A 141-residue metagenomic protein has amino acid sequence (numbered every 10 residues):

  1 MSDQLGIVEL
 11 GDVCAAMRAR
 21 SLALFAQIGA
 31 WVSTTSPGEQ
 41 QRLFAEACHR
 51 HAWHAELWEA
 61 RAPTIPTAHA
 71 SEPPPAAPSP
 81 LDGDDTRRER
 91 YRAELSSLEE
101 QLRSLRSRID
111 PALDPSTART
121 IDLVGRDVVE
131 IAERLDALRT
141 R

Functional and structural regions predicted by a protein language model:
M1-Q4, A26: Short alpha-helical hairpin
Q4-V8, T35: Basic, Lys/Arg-rich alpha-helical nucleic-acid-recognition elements, primarily the DNA-binding modules of transcription
L10-W31, A76-I131: Acidic/histidine-rich alpha-helical segments that form the ligand environment of transition-metal centers
E39-Q40, T117: Structural signature of alpha-solenoid helical repeat junctions
Q40, E59, E100-Q101, R139-R141: Amphipathic alpha-helical assembly/interaction segments
R42-A76: Conserved alpha-helical segments that form or flank metal/cofactor-binding pockets of metalloenzymes
C48-A52, I121-L135, R139: Short amphipathic alpha-helical coiled-coil/interface segments
H69-P74, R134, L138-T140: Catalytic cores of nucleotide-enabled group-transfer and carboxylate-activating enzymes in metabolic and assembly-line
